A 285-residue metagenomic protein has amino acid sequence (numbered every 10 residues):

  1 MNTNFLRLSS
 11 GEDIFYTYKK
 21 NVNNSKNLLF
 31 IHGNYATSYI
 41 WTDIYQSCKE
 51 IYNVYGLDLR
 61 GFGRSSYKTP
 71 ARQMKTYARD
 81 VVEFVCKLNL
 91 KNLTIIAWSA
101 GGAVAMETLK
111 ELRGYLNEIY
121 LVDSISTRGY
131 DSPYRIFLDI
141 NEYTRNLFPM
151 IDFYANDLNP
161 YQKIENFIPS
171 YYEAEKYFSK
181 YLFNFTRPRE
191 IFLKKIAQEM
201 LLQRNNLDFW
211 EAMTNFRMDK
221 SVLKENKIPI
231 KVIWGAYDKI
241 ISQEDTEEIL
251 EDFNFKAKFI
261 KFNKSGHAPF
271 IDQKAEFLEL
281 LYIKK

Functional and structural regions predicted by a protein language model:
M1-L28, K49-Y52, L90-K91, N117 (+2 more regions): Alpha/beta-hydrolase fold catalytic core
F15-S66: Conserved HGGG/HGGXW glycine-rich cap/lid loop of the alpha/beta-hydrolase fold
G56-A100, E279: Active-site loop/oxyanion-hole signature of alpha/beta-hydrolase fold enzymes
K110, E118-Q162: Flexible "cap/lid" loop of the alpha/beta hydrolase fold
Y154-K224: Conserved alpha/beta-hydrolase catalytic His-Asp/Glu region
N226, V232-W234, D238: Short beta-strand/loop motif that positions the catalytic acidic residue of the alpha/beta-hydrolase fold
K239-D245: Conserved alpha/beta-hydrolase "acid-adjacent" motif
I240, F262-K274, L278: Catalytic histidine-centered segment of alpha/beta-hydrolase-like enzymes
